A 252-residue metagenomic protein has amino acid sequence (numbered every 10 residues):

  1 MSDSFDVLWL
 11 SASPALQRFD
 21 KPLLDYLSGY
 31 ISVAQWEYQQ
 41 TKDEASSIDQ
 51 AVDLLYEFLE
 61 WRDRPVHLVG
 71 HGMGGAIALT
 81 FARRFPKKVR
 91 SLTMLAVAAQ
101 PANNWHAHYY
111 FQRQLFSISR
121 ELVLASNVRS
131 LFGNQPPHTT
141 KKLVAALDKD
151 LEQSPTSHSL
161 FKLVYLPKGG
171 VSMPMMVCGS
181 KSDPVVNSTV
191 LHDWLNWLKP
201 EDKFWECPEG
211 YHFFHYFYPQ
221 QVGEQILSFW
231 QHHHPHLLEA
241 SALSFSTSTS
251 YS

Functional and structural regions predicted by a protein language model:
M1-D43: Conserved HGGG/HGGXW glycine-rich cap/lid loop of the alpha/beta-hydrolase fold
S32-A34, D49-V66: Conserved acidic catalytic loop of the alpha/beta-hydrolase fold
A45, F204, G210-E224: Catalytic histidine-centered segment of alpha/beta-hydrolase-like enzymes
G70-A78: Gly/Ala-rich beta-loop-alpha elbow adjacent to hydrolase catalytic centers
R83-I118, L243-F245: Flexible "cap/lid" loop of the alpha/beta hydrolase fold
N103-W105, R120-G169: Conserved alpha/beta-hydrolase catalytic His-Asp/Glu region
G170-V171, V177-G179, D183: Short beta-strand/loop motif that positions the catalytic acidic residue of the alpha/beta-hydrolase fold
P184-V190: Conserved alpha/beta-hydrolase "acid-adjacent" motif
